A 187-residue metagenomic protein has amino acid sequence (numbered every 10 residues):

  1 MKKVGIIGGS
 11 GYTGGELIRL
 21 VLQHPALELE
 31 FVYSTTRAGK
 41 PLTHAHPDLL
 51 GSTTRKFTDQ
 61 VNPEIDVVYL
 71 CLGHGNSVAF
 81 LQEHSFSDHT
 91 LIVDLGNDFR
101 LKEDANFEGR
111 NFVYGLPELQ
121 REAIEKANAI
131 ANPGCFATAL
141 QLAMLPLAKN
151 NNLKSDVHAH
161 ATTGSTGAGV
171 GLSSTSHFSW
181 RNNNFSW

Functional and structural regions predicted by a protein language model:
M1-W187: N-terminal Rossmann-like NAD(P) cofactor-binding subdomain of oxidoreductases, focused on the glycine-rich
